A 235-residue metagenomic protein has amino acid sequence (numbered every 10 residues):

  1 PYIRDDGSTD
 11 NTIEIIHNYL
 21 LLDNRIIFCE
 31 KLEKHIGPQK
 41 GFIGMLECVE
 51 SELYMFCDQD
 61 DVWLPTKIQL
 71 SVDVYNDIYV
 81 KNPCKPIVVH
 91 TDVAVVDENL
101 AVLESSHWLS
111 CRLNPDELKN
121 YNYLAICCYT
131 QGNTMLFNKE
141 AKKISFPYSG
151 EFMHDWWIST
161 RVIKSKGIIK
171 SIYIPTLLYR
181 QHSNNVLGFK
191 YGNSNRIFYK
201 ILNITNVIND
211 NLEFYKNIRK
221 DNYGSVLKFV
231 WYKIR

Functional and structural regions predicted by a protein language model:
P1-Y191: Nucleotide-sugar donor-binding/catalytic module of glycosyltransferases that assemble extracellular/cell-envelope
E52, L177, L212-E213, V230: Intrinsically disordered, low-complexity segments enriched in small/polar residues
L53-Y54, T205, D221-N222: Alpha-helical interaction segments
K81, Y215-G224: Surface-exposed helix-capping loop/turn segments at secondary-structure junctions
S110, Y179-R219: Catalytic core of nucleotide-sugar-dependent glycosyltransferases
K220-R235: Membrane-interface aromatic/basic loop that binds lipid-linked glycans or pyrophosphate carriers, typified by
